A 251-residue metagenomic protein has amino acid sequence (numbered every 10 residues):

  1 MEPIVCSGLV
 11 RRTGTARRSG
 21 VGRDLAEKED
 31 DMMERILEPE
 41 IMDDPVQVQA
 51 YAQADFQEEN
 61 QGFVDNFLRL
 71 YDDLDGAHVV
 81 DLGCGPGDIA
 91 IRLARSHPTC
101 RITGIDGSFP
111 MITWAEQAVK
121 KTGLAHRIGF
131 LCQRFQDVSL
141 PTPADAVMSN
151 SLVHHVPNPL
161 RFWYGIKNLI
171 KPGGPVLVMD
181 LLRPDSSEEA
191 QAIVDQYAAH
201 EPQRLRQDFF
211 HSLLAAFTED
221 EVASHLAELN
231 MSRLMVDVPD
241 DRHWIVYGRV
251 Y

Functional and structural regions predicted by a protein language model:
K28-A50: N-terminal, positively charged/glycine-rich alpha-helical extensions of SAM-dependent methyltransferases
Q57-A77: Conserved alpha-helix/loop element of class I SAM-dependent methyltransferases that forms part of the SAM/SAH-binding
V80, D88-Q136: Class I SAM-dependent methyltransferase SAM/SAH-binding core
D137-P141: Short conserved loop adjoining the S-adenosyl-L-methionine
M148: A conserved beta-strand element that flanks and buttresses the S-adenosyl-L-methionine
V156-I166: A short, conserved alpha-helix within the catalytic core of class I
G174-D180: Conserved beta-strand signature within the Rossmann-like core of class I S-adenosyl-L-methionine
L181-D237, W244: C-terminal alpha-helical "lid/dimerization" subdomain adjacent to the S-adenosyl-L-methionine
